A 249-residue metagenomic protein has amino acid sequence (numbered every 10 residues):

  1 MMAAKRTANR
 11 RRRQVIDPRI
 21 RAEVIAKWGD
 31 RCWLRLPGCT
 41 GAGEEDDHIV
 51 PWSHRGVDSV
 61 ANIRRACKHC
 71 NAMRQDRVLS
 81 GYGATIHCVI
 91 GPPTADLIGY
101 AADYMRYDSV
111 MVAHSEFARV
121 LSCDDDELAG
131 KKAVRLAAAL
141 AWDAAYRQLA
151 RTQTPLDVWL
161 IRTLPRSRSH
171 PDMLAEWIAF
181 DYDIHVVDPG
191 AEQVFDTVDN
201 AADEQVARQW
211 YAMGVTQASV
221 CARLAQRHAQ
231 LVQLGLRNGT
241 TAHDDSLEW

Functional and structural regions predicted by a protein language model:
M1-L34, S53-V57, S80-Y82: Short, charged surface segments at domain edges that flank catalytic/cofactor-binding sites
L34-R65, R74, V78: Histidine-centered nuclease catalytic patch
N71-T85: Extreme N-terminal, non-catalytic leader segments that precede Walker-type/kinase nucleotide-binding cores
Y82-H87, T154-L156: Pre-Walker A (Motif I) flank of P-loop NTPase domains
T85-M105: Glycine-rich phosphate-binding P-loop
I98-D157: Conserved substrate/cofactor phosphate-moiety recognition/catalytic segment in nucleotide-dependent phosphotransferases
A144-W249: Replace "adjacent to P-loop NTPase cores in ATP/GTP-dependent enzymes" with "adjacent to NTP-binding cores
